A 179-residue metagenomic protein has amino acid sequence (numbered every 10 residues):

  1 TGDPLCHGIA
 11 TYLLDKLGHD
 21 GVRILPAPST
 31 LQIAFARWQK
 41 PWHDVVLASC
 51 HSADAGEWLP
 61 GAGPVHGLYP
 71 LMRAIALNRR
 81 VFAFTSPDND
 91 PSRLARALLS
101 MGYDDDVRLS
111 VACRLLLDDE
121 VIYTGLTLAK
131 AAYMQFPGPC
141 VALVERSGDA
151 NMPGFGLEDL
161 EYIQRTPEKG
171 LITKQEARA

Functional and structural regions predicted by a protein language model:
P4-K16, D20-R23, L31-L157: Beta-strand/loop-alpha-helix module characteristic of Rossmann-like adenine-cofactor folds
N151-A179: Glycine-rich adenosyl-nucleotide cofactor-binding module
